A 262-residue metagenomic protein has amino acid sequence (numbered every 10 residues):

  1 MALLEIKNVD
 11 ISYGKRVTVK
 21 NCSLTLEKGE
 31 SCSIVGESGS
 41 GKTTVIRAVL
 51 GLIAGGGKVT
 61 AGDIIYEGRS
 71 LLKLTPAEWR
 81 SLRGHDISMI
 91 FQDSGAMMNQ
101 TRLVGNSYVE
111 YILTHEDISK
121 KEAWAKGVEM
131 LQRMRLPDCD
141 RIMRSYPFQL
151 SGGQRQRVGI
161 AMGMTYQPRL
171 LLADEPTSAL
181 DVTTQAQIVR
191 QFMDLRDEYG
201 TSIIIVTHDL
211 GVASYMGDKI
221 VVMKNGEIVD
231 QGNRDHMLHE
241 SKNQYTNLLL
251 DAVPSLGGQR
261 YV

Functional and structural regions predicted by a protein language model:
V35-E37: The feature captures the beta-strand-to-loop junction immediately N-terminal to the Walker
K58-S70: Conserved ABC transporter NBD signature motif
T165-R169: A short, proline-enriched helix->beta-strand linker immediately N-terminal to the Walker B motif in ABC-type P-loop
A186-Y199, G211: Helical segment within the ABC ATPase nucleotide-binding domain
A213-Y215: A short, surface-exposed alpha-helical micro-motif characterized by mixed small hydrophobic and charged/polar residues
Q231-G232, E240: ABC ATPase "signature
